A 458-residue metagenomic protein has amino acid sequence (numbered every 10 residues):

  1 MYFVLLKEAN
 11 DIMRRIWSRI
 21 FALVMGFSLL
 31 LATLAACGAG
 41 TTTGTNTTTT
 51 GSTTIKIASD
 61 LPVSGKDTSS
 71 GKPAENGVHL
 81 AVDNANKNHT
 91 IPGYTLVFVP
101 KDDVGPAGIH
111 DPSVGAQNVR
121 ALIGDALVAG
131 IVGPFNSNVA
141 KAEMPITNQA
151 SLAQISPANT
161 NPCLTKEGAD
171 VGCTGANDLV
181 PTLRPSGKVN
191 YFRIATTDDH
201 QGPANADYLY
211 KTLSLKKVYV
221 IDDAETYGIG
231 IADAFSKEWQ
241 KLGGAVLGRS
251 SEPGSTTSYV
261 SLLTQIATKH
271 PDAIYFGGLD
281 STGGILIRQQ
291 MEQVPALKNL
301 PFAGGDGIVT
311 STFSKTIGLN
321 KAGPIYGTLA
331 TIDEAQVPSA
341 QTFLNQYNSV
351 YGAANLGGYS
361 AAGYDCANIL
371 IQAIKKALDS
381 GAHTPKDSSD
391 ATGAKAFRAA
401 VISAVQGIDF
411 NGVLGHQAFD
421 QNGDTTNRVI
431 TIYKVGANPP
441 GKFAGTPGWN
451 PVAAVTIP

Functional and structural regions predicted by a protein language model:
F3, E8-I12, W17, L23-F27 (+2 more regions): Extracytosolic ligand-binding ectodomains
